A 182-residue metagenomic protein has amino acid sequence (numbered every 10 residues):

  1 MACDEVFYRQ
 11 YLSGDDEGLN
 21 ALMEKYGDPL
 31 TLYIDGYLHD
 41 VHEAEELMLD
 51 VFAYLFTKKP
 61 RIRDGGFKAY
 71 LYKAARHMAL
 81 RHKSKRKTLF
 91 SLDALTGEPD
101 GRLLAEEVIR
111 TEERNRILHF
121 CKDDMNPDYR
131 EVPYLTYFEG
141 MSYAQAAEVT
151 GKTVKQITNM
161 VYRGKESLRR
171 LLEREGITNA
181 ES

Functional and structural regions predicted by a protein language model:
M1-P29, G36, D123, R170 (+2 more regions): N-terminal module of bacterial RNA polymerase sigma factors
Y11, L30, I34, A44-L55 (+4 more regions): Short, small-hydrophobic-rich alpha-helical interface motif
L12-S13, H39, L49-G66, K85-K87: Sigma70-family region 2
G27, T31, F52, N126 (+2 more regions): C-terminal flanking helix
K73-L92, T111: Arg/Lys-rich amphipathic alpha helix in sigma70-family domain 2
L80, L118, F138, A144-E175: DNA-recognition helix of helix-turn-helix
T96-D123: Acidic, proline/glycine-rich intrinsically disordered inter-domain spacer in sigma factors
V132-T136: A short pre-motif secondary-structure segment
